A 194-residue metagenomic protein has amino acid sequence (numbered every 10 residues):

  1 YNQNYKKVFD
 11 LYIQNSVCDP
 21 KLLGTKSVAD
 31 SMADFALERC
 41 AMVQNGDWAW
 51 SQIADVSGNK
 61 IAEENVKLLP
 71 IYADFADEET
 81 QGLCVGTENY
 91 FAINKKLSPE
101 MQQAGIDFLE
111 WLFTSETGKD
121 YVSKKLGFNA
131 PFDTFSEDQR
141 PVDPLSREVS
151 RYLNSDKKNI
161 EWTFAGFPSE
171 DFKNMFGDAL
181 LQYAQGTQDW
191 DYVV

Functional and structural regions predicted by a protein language model:
Y1-K7, S57-I61, A73-G82, E137-V142: Short, solvent-exposed loop/beta-turn-alpha elements that line the ligand-binding surface or hinge of extracytoplasmic
Y1-T25: Glycine-centered hinge/linker elements that transmit conformational signals in sensory and ligand-binding systems
K7-L11, E100-L112, F172, V193: Short amphipathic alpha-helical coupling segments at ligand-binding clamshell hinges and other catalytic/signaling
L22-L37: Short helix-initiation/N-cap motifs at beta->coil->alpha
V28, N45-I53, T87-N89: Beta->alpha turn/N-cap motifs
L37-G46: Alpha-to-beta junction loops
P70-A73, S123-Q182: Long, aromatic- and glycine/proline-rich binding clefts that accommodate carbohydrate-like moieties
G86-E100: A bilobed periplasmic-binding-protein/Venus flytrap-type ligand-binding module shared by bacterial periplasmic
